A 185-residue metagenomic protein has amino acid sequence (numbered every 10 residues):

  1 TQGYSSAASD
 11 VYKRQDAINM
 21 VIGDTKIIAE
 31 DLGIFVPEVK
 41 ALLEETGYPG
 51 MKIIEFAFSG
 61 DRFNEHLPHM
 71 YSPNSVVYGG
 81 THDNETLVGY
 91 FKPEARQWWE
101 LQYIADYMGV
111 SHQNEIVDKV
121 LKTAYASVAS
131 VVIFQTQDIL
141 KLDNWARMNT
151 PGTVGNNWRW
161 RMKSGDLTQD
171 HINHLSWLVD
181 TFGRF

Functional and structural regions predicted by a protein language model:
T1-A8, Y12: Single conserved hydrophobic/aromatic residue that forms the stacking wall/gate of nucleotide- or nucleobase-binding
T1-Q2, A17-I18, H66-L67, K122: Short, flexible, glycine/charge-rich loop motifs used to bind or transfer phosphoryl groups or to couple energy/partner
S6, T46, M51, G152-R161: Acidic, Ser/Thr-rich peripheral helices and adjacent loops at domain boundaries
K13-I22: Alpha-helix-loop-beta-strand connector modules within alpha/beta enzyme cores
G23-T25, D31-N144: Conserved alpha/beta catalytic core and glycan-binding cleft of carbohydrate-active enzymes
K141-F185: Structured C-terminal cap/extension of enzyme domains
